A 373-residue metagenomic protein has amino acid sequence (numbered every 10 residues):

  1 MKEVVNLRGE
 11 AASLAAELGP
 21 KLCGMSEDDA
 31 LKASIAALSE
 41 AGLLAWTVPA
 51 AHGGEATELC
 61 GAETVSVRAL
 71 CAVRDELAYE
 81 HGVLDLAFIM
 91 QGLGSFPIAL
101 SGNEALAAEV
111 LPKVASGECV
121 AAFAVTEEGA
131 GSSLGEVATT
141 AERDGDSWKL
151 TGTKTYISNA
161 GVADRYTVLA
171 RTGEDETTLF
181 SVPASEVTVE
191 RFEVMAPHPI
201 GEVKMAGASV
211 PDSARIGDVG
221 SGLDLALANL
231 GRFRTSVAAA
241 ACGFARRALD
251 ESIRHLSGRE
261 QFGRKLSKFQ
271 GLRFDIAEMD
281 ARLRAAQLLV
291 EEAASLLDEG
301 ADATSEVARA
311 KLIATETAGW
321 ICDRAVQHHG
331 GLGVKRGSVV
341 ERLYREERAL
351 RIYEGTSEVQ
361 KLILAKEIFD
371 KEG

Functional and structural regions predicted by a protein language model:
M1-F88, E109, K113, I368-G373: Amphipathic, small/basic residue-rich leader segments at the start of a protein or domain
K2-L7, A62, V187-R284, L350 (+2 more regions): Glycine-rich beta->alpha junctions and the first turn(s) of the following alpha-helix
G19-D29, S257-R264, D280-I313, V326-V334: C-terminal helix-coil-helix/basic helical segment that borders enzyme active sites and/or dimer interfaces and provides
A45, G117-V125: A short, Trp-centered hydrophobic/proline-enriched beta-strand micro-motif
A72-V73, L93, H329-G373: Glycine-rich phosphate/cofactor-binding loops in nucleotide/flavin-utilizing enzymes
G82-A105: N-terminal glycine-rich flavin-associated loop
T139-E142: A structural signal for short hydrophobic beta-strand segments in well-ordered beta-sheet cores
T151-V187: A short core secondary-structure module
